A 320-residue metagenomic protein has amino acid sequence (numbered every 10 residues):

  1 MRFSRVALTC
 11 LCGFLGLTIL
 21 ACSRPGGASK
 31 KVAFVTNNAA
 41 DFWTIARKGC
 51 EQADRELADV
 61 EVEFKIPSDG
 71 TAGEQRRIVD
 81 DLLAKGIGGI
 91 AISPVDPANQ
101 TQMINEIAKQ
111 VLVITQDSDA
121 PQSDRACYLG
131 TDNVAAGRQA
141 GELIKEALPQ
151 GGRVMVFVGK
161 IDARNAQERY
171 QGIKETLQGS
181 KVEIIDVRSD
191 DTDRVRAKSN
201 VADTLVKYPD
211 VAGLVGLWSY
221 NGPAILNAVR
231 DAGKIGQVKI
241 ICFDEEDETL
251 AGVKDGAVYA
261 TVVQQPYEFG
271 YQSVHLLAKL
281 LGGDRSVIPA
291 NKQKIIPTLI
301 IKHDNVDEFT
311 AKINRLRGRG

Functional and structural regions predicted by a protein language model:
M1-K31, N105-K109, R319-G320: Short, low-complexity disordered leader/linker segments with a strong preference for bacterial N-terminal type II
C22, F157, I161, N165 (+2 more regions): Hinge/cleft segment of the Venus flytrap/periplasmic-binding protein
G27, Q75, L129-V154, R196-K198 (+2 more regions): Hydrophobic alpha-helical segments within soluble ligand-binding/sensing domains
K31-L57, E63-R77, I87, S93-P97 (+3 more regions): Extracytoplasmic "Venus flytrap"
F42-E56, V60, A136-A140, R164-V182 (+4 more regions): Short, solvent-exposed amphipathic alpha-helices that sit in or adjacent to ligand/effector-binding or catalytic
A91-I107, I173, I185, D191-G252: Hydrophobic alpha-helical
P97-A135, L143-E146, R153, D244-K254 (+2 more regions): Flexible loop/hinge segments that line or gate small-molecule binding clefts
I235-G236, F243-I301: Flexible loop/turn connectors
